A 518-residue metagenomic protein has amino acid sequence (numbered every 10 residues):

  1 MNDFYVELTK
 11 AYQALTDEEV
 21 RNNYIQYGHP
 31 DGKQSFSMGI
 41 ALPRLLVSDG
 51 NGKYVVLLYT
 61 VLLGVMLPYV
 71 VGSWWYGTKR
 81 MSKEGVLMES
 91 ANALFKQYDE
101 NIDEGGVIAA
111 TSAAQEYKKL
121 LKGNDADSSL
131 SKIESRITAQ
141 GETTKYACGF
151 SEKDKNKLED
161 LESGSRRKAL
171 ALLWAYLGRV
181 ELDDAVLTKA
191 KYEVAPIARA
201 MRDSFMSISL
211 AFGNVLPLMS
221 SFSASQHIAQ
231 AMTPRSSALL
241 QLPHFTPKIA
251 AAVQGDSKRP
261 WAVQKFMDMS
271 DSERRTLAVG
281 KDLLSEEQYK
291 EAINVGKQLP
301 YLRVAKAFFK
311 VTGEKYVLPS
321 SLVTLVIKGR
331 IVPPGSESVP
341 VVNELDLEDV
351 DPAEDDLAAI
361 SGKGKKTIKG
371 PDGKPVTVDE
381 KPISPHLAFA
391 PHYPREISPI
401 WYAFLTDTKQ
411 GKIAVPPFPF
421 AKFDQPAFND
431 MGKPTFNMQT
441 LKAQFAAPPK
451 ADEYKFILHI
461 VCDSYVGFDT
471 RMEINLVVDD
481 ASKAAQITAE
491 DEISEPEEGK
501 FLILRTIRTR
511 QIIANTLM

Functional and structural regions predicted by a protein language model:
M1-V61: J-domain (Hsp40/DnaJ) module recognition
Y12, L239-T246, A250-G280: A short amphipathic alpha-helix within small helical-bundle interaction modules
T16-I25, K33-F36, A251-V253, Q264-K265 (+4 more regions): Intrinsically disordered, low-complexity regions enriched in proline, serine, glycine and charged residues
G64-P247, R259, D268, R303-T408 (+1 more regions): C-terminal helical accessory/scaffold domains
M267-F308: Alpha-helical interaction/regulatory segments in DNA maintenance proteins
P352-V378, I457, V461-M518: Acidic, serine/threonine- and proline-rich intrinsically disordered appendage/tail regions
A421-Q439: Short proline/glycine- and polar residue-rich coil/turn motifs
P426, T435, Q444-D452, D463-V466: Short, surface-exposed loop/turn segments at beta-strand-coil junctions that are enriched for proline with nearby
